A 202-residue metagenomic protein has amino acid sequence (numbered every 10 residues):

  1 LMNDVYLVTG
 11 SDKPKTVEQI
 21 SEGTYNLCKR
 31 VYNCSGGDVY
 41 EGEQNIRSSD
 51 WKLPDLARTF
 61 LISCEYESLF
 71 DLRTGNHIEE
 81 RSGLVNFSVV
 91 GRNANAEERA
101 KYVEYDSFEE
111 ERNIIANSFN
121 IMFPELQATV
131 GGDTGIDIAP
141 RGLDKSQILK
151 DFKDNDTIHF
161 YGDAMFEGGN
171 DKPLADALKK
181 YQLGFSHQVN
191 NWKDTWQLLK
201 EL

Functional and structural regions predicted by a protein language model:
L1-H77: Active-site phosphate-binding/coordination module
L1-M2, I20-T24, L61-C64, F119-F123 (+3 more regions): Alpha-helix C-terminal capping segments
M2-D4, P124-Q127, D156, Y181-F185: A generic structural motif
S11-D12, S82, N190-D194: Short beta->alpha linker loops
T16-I20, V89, G169-L174: A short acidic (Asp/Glu
Y32-S35, G132, N190-K193: Residues at the C-termini of beta-strands that transition into short coil/loop
L72-H159, E167: Conserved acidic, metal-coordinating active-site core of Asp-based, Mg2+-dependent phosphoryl-transfer enzymes
A139-L202: Mg2+-dependent phosphoryl-transfer enzymes with acidic/Ser/Thr/Gly-rich catalytic loops
